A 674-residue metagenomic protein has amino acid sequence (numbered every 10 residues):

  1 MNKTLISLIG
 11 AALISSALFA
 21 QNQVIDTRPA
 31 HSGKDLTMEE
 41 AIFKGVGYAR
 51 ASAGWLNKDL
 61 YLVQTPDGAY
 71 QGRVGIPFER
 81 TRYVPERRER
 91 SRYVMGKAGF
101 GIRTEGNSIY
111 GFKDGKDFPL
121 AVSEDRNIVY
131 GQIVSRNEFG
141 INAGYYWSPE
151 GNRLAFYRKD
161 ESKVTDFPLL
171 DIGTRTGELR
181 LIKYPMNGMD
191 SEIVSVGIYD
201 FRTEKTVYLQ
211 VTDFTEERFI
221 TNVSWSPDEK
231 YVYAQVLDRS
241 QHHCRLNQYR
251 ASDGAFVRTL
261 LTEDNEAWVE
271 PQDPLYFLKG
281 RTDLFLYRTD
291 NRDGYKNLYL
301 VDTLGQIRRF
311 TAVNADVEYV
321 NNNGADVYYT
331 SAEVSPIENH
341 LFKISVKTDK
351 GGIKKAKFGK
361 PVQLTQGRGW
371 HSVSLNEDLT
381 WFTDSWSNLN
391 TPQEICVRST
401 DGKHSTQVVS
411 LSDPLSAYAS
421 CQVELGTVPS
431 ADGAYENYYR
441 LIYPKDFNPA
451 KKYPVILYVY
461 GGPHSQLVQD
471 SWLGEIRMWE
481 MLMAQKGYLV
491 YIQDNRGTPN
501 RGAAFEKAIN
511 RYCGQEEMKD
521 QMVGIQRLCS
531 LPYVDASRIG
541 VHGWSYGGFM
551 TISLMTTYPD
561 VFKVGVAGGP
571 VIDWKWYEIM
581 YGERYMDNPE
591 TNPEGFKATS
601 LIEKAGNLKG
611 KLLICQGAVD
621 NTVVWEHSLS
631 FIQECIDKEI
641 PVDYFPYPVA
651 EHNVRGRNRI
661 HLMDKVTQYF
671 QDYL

Functional and structural regions predicted by a protein language model:
V24-H31, K44, L120-Y145, F156-L209 (+2 more regions): Predominantly five- to eight-bladed beta-propeller fold
T27-Y48, R202-V211, L260, P361 (+1 more regions): A short helix->beta-strand "capping" segment at the edge of beta-propeller domains
Y48-A53, Q132-P149, I220-S224, P271-T282: Signature of short aromatic-glycine-proline-rich micro-motifs recurring in repeat-based ectodomains
A49-G72, P77-E86, A155-K159, V164-F167 (+9 more regions): Non-catalytic accessory segments flanking enzyme active sites
L62-G68, G99-S108, F112-K113, A143-W147 (+13 more regions): Beta-strand C-termini and the immediately following turn/loop, strongest in propeller blades
G75-I76, K113-K116, D200-E204, A251-G254 (+3 more regions): Short loop/turn segments that connect beta-strands within beta-propeller blades
D160, V164-D166, G173-Q306: Beta-propeller domains
D166, E229, S372-L674: Serine-hydrolase catalytic core recognition
